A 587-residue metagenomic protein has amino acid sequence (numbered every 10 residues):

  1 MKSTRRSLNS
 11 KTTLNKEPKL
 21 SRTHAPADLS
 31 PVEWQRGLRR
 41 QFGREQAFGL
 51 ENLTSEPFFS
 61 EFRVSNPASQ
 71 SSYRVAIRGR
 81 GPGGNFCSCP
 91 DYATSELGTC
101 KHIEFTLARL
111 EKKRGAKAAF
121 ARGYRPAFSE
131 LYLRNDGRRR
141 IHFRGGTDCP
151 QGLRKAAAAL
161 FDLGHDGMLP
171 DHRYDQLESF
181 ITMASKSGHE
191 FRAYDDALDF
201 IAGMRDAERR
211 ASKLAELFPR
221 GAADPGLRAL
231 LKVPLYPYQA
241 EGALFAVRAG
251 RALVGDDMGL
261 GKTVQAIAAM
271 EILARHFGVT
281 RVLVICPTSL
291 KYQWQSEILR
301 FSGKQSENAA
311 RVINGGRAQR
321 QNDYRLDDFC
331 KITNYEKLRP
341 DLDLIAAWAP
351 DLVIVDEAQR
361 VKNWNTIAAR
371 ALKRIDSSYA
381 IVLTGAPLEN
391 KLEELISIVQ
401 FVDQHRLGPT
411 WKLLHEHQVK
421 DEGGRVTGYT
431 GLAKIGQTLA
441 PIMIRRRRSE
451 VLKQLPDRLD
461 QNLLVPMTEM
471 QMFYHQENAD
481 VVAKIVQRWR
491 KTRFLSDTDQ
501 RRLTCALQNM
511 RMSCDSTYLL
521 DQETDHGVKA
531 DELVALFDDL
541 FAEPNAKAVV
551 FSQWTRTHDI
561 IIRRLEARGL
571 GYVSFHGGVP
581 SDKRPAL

Functional and structural regions predicted by a protein language model:
K2-R5, D28-S30, T54, K117-A252 (+6 more regions): Charged, low-complexity
S69-R122: Short Cys/His-based metal-binding microdomains
C89, V254, V550: Hydrophobic anchor at the beta1->P-loop junction of P-loop NTPases
L227, Q265-R281, K453-D480, R490-L587: Conserved Helicase C-terminal RecA-like lobe
L253-L260, Q265-E297, Y379, P544: Conserved SF1/SF2 helicase motif Ia
R275, R317-L352, N363-I367: Conserved helix/coil segment N-terminal to the catalytic DExD/H
R275, V279-R281, S296, R300 (+6 more regions): Conserved P-loop NTPase motor "coupling/switch" region that bridges the ATPase
R311-R320, Y335-P340, R360-T366, W554-R556 (+1 more regions): Conserved helicase motor
